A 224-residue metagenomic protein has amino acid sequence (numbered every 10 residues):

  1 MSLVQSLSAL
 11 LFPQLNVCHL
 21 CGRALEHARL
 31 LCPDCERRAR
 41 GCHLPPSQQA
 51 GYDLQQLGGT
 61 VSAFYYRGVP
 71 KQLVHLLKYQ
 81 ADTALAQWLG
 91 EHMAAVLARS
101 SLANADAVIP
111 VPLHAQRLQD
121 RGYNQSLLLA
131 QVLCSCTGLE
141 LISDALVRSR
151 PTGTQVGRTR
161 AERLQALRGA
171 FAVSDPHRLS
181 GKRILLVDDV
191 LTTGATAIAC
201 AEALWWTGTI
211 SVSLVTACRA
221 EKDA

Functional and structural regions predicted by a protein language model:
M1-D188, T192-A224: Glycine-rich phosphate/pyrophosphate-handling loop used in enzymes and phosphotransfer proteins
